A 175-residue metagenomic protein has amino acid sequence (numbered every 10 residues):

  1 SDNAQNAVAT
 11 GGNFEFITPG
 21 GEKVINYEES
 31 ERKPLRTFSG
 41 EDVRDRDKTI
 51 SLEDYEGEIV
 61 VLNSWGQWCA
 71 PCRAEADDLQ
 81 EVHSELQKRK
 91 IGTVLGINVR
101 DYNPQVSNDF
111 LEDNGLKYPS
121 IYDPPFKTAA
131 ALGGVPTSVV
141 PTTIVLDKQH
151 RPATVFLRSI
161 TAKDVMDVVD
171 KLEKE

Functional and structural regions predicted by a protein language model:
S1-E41, E175: N-terminal targeting signals for export/organelle localization
D42-R44, L146-D147: Short, acidic, Ser/Thr-enriched surface-loop or helix-capping motifs
R46-K48, R151: Residue-level signal for well-ordered, solvent-exposed loop/turn and beta-edge residues enriched in charged/polar side
K48-R73, L79, V94: Short active-site neighborhood of thiol/selenol oxidoreductases, capturing the structured segment around
I59-V60, G92, P141, R151: Alpha/beta-hydrolase fold active-site loops
R73-N114, P124-A131: Structural microenvironment flanking redox-active thiols in thiol-disulfide oxidoreductases
D109-K117, D123-K174: Thiol/disulfide oxidoreductase modules built on the thioredoxin-like
